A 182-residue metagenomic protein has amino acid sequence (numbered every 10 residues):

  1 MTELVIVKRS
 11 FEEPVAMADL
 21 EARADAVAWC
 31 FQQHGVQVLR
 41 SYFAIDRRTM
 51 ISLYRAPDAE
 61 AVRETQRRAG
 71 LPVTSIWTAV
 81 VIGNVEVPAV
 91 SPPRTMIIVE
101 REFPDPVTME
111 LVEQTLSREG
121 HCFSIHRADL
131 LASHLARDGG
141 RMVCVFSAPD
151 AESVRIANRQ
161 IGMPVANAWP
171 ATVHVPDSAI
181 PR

Functional and structural regions predicted by a protein language model:
M1-Q33, Q37-L39, R48, A59-R67 (+5 more regions): Short S/T/G/P-rich N-terminal loop/turn motif that feeds into the first structured element of a domain
S41-Y42, S52: An N-terminal domain-start capping segment
F43, L135-A136: Alpha-helical interaction segments
F43-A44, A56: Hydrophobic alpha-helical segments that drive targeting, anchoring, or assembly
L53-R55, E102, V145-S147: Short hydrophobic/aromatic beta-strand micro-patches that form the beta-sheet surface supporting nucleotide- or nucleic
